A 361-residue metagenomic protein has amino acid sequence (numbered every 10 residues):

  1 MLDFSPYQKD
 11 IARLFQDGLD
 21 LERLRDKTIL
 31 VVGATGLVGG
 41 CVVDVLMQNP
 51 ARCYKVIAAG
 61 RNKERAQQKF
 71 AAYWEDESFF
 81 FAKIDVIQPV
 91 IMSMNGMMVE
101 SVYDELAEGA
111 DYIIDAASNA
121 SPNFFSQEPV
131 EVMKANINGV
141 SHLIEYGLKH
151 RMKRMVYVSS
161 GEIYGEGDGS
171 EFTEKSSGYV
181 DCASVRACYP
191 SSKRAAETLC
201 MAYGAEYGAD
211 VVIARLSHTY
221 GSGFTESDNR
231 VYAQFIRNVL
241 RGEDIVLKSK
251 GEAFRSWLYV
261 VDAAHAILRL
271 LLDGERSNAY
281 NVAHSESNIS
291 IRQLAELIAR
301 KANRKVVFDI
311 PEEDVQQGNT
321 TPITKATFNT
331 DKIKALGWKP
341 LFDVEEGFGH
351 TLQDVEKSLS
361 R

Functional and structural regions predicted by a protein language model:
M1-L21, Y54, V344-R361: Amphipathic terminal alpha-helices
T28-Q48: N-terminal Rossmann NAD(P)H-binding glycine-rich loop of SDR-like oxidoreductase domains
R52, R194, T219-Q234, E243 (+4 more regions): Glycine/proline-rich active-site loop of Rossmann-fold NAD(P)-dependent oxidoreductases
F80-A135: NAD(P)H-binding glycine-rich loop region in Rossmannoid oxidoreductase-like domains and their noncatalytic homologs
D115, K134, S141-R186: Conserved Rossmann-fold NAD(P)-dependent oxidoreductase catalytic core, especially the SDR/UDP-sugar
S160, E197-S222, A233: Conserved beta-loop-beta element that borders a ligand/cofactor-binding pocket
S191, L199, V212-I213, F224-R237 (+3 more regions): Substrate-positioning beta->alpha
D273-Q317: Mid/C-terminal beta-alpha module of Rossmann-like enzyme folds, strongest in SDR-family dehydrogenases/epimerases
